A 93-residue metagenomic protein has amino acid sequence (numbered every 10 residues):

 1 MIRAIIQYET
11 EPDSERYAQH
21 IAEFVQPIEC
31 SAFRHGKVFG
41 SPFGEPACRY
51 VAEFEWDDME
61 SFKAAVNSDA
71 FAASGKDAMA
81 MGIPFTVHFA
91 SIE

Functional and structural regions predicted by a protein language model:
M1-N67, V87-E93: Short S/T/G/P-rich N-terminal loop/turn motif that feeds into the first structured element of a domain
V25-I28, F71-K76, M81-G82: A common structural junction motif
